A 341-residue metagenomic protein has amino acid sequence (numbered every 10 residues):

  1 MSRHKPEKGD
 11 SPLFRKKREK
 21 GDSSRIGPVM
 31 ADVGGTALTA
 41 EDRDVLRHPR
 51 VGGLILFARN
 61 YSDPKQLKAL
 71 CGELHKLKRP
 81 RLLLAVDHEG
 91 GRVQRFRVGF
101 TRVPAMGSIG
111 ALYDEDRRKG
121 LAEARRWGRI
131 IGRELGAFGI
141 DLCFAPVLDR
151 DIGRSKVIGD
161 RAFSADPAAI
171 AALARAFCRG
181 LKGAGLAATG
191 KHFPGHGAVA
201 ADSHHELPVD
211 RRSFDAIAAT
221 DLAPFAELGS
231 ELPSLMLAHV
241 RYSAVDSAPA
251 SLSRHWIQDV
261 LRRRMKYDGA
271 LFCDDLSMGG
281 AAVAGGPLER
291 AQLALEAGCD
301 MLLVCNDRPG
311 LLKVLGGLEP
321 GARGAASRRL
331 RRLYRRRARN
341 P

Functional and structural regions predicted by a protein language model:
E7-D10, E19-D22: Asp/Glu-rich intrinsically disordered low-complexity tracts
D22-L84, H88-R102: N-terminal hydrophobic targeting/anchoring segments and the immediately downstream early-domain regions of hydrolases
A31-D32, R59-L77, L82, Q94 (+2 more regions): Second-shell residues forming the walls of enzyme active-site clefts
G34-R47, E123-E134, T220-F225, G285-L293: Short, acidic/polar
S62-A69, D114-R133, P167-A172, I217-A218: Glycine-rich anion/phosphate-binding loops
H75-P104, A124-R150, I170, C178-P194: Glycine-rich, aromatic-flanked loop segments that form ligand/cofactor-binding clefts across common enzyme folds
F100-K119, A162-S164: A charged helix-plus-loop insertion that forms the helical arch/lid used to bind and gate nucleic-acid substrates
